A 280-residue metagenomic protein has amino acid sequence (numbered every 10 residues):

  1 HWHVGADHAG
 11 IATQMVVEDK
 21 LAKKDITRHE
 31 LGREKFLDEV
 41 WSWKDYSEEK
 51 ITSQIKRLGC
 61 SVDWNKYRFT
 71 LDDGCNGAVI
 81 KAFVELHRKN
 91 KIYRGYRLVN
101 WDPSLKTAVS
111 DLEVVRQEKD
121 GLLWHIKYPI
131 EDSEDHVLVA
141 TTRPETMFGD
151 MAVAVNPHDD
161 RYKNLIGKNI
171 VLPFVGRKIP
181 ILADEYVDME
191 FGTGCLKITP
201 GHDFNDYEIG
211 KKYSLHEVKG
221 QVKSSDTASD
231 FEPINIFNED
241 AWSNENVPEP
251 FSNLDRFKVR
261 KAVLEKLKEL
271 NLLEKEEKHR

Functional and structural regions predicted by a protein language model:
H1-H158, L182, T199-K212, H216-V247 (+1 more regions): N-terminal, positively charged nucleic-acid-binding surface of large information/translation enzymes
K91, V175-R177: Well-ordered beta-strand scaffold positions
I126-Y128, G167-F174: Short conserved beta-strand and strand-loop elements enriched in small hydrophobics with frequent Asp/Gly
R161-N169, K266: Flexible, low-hydrophobicity surface segments
R161-Y162, V187, F204: Short, surface-exposed secondary-structure edge patches
I179-E185: Short beta-strand-centered aromatic/proline hotspots
G194: C-terminal substrate/ligand-recognition segments
